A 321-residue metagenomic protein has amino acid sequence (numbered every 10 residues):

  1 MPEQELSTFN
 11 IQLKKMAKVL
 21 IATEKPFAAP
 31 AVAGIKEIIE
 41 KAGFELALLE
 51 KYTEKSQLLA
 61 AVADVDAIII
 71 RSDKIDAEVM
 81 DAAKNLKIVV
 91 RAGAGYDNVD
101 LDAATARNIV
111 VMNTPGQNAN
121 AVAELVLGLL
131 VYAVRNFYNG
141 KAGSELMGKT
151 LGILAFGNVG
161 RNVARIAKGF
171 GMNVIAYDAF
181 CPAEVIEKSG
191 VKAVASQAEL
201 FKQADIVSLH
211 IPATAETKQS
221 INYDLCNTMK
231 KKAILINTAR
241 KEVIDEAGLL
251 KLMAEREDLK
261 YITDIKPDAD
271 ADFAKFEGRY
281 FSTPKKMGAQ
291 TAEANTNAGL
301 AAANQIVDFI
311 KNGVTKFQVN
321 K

Functional and structural regions predicted by a protein language model:
Q4-V65, N173-I175: N-terminal glycine-/charge-rich "phosphate-binding" loop or analogous flexible N-terminal tail
Q12, A77-M80, C181-K275: Rossmann-like adenosine-cofactor binding region
L13, K18, T23, P30-A33 (+6 more regions): C-terminal helix-to-coil terminal segments
M16, L86, M147-T150, Y223 (+1 more regions): Phosphate-coordination loops involved in phosphoryl transfer and adenosine-cofactor binding
A22-P26, E50, S72, T238 (+1 more regions): Structural motif
A47, E54, D66-G143: Phosphate/diphosphate ligand-binding glycine-rich loop within oxidoreductases
A83-I88, R107-I109, M172, K231-A233 (+1 more regions): A short helix->loop->beta-strand "cap" motif at the edges of active sites that frequently abuts
A106-G169, A176, E184, F309 (+1 more regions): Phosphate-binding beta-alpha-beta segment of Rossmann-like dinucleotide-binding domains, i.e., the NAD(P)
